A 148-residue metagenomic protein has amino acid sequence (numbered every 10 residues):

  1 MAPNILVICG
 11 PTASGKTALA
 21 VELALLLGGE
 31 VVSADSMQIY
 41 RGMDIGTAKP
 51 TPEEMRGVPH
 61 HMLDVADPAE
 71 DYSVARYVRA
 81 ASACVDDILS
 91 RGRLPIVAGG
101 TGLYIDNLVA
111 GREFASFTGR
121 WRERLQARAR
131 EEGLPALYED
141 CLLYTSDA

Functional and structural regions predicted by a protein language model:
M1-S146: Phosphate/pyrophosphate-binding catalytic cores of soluble transferases and nucleic-acid-acting enzymes
